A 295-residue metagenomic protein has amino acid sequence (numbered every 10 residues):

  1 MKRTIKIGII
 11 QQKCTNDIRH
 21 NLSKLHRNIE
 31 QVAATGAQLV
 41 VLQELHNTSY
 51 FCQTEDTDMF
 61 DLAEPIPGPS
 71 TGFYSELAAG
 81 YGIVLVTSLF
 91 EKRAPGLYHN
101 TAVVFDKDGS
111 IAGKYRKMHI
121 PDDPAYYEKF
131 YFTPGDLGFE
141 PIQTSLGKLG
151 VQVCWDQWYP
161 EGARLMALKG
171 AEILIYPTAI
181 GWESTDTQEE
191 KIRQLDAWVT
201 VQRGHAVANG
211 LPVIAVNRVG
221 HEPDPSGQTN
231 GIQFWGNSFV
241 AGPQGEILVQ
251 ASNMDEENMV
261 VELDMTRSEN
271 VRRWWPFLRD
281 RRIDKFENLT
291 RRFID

Functional and structural regions predicted by a protein language model:
M1-L39, I175: N-terminal active-site segment of His-dependent metallophosphoesterases
T4-C14, T101, K114, P141 (+2 more regions): Active-site-proximal beta-strand elements of phosphoester/diester hydrolases
I7, V104-A112, F239-L248: Short, glycine-anchored, charge-dense loop/turn motifs used at functional sites
I18, R27-K107, K114, I180-L211: Cys-nucleophile CN-hydrolase/nitrilase-fold catalytic domain and related Cys-dependent amidase chemistry that acts on
A63-V86, K148, C154-N258: CN hydrolase (nitrilase-like) catalytic-core segments centered on the catalytic cysteine and neighboring Lys/Glu
T87-L89, T101-V104, E140, S238-V240 (+1 more regions): Short beta-strand scaffold segments in enzyme catalytic cores
K117-Y131, D255-R272: A short, polar/charged loop-to-alpha-helix boundary motif
F139-K169, T178, S268-D295: Cysteine/selenocysteine-centered motifs that mediate thiol-based redox chemistry or coordinate metal-sulfur cofactors
